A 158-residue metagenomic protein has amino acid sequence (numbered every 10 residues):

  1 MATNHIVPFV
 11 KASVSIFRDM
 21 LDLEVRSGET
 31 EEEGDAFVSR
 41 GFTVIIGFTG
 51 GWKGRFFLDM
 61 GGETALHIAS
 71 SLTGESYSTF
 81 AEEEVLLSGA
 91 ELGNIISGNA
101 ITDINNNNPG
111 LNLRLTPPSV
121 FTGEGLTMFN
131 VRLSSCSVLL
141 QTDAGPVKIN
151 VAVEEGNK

Functional and structural regions predicted by a protein language model:
M1-K158: N-terminal auxiliary interaction/assembly segments of multi-subunit proteins
